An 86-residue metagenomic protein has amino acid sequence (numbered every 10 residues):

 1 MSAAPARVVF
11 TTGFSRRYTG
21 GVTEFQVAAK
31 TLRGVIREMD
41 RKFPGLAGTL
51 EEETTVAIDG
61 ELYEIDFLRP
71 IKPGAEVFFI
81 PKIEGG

Functional and structural regions predicted by a protein language model:
M1-G85: Ubiquitin-like/PB1-type beta-grasp interaction modules and other compact soluble beta-rich domains
